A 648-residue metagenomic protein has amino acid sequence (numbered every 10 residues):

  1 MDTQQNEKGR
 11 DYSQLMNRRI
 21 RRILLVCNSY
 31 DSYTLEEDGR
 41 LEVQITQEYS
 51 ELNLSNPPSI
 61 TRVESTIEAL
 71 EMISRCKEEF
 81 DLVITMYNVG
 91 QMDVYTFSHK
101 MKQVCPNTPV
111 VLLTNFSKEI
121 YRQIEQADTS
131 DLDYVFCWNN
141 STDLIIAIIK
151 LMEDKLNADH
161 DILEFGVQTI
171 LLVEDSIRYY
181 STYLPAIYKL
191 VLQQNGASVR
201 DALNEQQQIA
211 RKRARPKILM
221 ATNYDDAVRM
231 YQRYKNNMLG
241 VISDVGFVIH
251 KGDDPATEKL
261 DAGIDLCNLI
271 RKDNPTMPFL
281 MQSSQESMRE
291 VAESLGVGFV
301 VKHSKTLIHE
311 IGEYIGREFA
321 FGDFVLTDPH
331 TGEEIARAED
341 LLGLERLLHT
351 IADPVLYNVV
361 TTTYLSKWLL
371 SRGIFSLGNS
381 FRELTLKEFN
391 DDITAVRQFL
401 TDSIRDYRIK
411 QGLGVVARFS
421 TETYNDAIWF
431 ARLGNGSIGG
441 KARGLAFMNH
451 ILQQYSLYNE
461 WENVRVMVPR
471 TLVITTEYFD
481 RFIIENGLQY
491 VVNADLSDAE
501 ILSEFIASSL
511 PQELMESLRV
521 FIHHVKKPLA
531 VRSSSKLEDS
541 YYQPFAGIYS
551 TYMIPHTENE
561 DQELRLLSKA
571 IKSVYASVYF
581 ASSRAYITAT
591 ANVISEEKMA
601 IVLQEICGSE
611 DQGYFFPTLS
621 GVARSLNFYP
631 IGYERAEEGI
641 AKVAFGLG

Functional and structural regions predicted by a protein language model:
M1-T61, A127-Y134, W138-K217, Y224-D225 (+5 more regions): Non-catalytic signal-transmission and effector/linker regions of two-component phosphorelay proteins
Q4-Q5, Y30-T46, S55-P57, R62-V110 (+3 more regions): Conserved phosphotransfer microenvironments
N107-V111, Y134, T169, T276-L280 (+1 more regions): Proline-centered loop/turn at the N-terminus of a beta-strand
L113-N115, Q282, K302: Hydrophobic/aromatic residues positioned on beta-strands within the core alpha/beta folds
Q123-Y134, E293-F299: As written
S287-G412: Terminal, compositionally biased segments used for targeting/anchoring and flexible tails
S420-E460, S509-G648: Conserved mixed alpha/beta core segments that line enzyme active sites in large multi-domain catalysts
V468-Y490: Terminal amphipathic helices with adjacent charged low-complexity linkers/tails
